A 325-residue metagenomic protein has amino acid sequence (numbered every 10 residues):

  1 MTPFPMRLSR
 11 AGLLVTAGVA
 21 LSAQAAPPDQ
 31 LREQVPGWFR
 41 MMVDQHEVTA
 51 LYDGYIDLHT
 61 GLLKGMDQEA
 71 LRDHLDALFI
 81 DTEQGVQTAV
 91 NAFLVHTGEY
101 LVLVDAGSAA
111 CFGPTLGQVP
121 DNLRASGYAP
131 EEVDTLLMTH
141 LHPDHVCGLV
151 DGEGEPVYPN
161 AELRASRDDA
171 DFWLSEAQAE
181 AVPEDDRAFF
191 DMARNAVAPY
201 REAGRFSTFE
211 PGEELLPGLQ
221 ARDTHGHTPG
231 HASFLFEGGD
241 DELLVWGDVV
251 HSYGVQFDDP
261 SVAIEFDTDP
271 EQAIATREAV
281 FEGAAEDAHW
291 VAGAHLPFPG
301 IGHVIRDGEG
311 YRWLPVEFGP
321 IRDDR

Functional and structural regions predicted by a protein language model:
T2-L13: Bacterial N-terminal signal peptides that target proteins for export
G12-S22: Bacterial N-terminal signal peptides
P27-P28, G117, R124-Y128, E132 (+4 more regions): Metallo-beta-lactamase
E33-S126, S233-V250: Conserved beta-strand hairpin/beta-sheet module of binuclear metal-dependent hydrolase folds, prominently
P36, H59, L141-G148, F172 (+3 more regions): Active-site environment of divalent metal-dependent phosphoester hydrolases
D53-G54, A106-A109, L141, D168-D169 (+3 more regions): Active-site metal-binding loops of divalent metal-dependent hydrolases
N91-A92, P114-R164: Active-site metal-binding motif and surrounding structural segment of the metallo-beta-lactamase
L235, G239-R325: Cap/insert and terminal regions of metallo-dependent hydrolase folds
